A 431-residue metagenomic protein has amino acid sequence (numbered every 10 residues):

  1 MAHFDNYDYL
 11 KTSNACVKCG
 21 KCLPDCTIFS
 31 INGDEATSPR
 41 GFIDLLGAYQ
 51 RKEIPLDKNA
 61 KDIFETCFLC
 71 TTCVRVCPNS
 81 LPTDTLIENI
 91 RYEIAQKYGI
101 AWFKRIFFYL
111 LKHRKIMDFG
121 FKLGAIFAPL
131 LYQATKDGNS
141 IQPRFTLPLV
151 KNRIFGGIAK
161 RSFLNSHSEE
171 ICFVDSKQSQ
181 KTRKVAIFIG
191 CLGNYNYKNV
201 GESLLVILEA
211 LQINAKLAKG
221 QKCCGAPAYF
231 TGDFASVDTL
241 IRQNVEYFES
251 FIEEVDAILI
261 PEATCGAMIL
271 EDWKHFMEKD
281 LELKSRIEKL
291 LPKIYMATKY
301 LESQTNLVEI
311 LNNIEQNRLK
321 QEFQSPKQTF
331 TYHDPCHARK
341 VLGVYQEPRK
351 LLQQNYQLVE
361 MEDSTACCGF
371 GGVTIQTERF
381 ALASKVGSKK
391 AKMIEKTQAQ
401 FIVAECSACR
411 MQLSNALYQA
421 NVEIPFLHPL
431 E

Functional and structural regions predicted by a protein language model:
M1-D5, F29-N59, S80-Y109, E423-L427: Non-heme iron-sulfur electron-transfer modules
M1-S13, E53-L56, K61-F64, E209-I213 (+1 more regions): Short, intrinsically disordered, charge-biased short linear motifs at domain edges
M1-Y7, T37-K58, K198-N199, V341-L352 (+2 more regions): Short, charged low-complexity linear segments at domain edges
L10-F29, D57, K61-L81, H337 (+1 more regions): Cysteine-centered iron-sulfur cluster-binding motifs in ferredoxin-type domains/subunits of redox enzymes
G20, E53-I54, T71, C77 (+3 more regions): Residues at alpha-helix boundaries and short interhelical turns
G47-D62, H167, F173, T182: Active-site-flanking structural segment that lines cofactor/substrate pockets
T83-E431: Iron-sulfur cluster-binding electron-transfer modules in prokaryotic oxidoreductases
